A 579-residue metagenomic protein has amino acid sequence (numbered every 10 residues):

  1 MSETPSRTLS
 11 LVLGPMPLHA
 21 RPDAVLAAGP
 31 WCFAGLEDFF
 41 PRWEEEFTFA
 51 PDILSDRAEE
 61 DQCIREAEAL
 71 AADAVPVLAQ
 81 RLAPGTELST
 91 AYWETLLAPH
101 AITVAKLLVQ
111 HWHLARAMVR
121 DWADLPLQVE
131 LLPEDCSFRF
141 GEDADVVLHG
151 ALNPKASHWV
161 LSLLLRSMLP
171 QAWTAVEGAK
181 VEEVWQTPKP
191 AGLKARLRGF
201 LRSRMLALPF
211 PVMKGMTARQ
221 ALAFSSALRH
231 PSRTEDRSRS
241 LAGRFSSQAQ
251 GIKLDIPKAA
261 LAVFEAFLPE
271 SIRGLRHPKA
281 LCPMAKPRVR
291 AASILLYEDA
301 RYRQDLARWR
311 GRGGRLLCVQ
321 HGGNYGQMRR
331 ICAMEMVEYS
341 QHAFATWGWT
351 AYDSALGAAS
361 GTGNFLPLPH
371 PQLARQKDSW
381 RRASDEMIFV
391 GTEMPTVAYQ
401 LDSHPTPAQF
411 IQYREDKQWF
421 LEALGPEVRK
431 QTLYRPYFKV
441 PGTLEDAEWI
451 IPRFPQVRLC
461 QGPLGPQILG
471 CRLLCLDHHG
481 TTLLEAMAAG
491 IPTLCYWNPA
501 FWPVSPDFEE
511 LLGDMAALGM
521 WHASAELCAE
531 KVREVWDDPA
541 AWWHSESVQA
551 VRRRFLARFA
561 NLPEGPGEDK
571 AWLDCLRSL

Functional and structural regions predicted by a protein language model:
M1-L579: Catalytic-core helical/loop segments in enzymes performing group transfer/polymerization on anionic/lipid-linked
